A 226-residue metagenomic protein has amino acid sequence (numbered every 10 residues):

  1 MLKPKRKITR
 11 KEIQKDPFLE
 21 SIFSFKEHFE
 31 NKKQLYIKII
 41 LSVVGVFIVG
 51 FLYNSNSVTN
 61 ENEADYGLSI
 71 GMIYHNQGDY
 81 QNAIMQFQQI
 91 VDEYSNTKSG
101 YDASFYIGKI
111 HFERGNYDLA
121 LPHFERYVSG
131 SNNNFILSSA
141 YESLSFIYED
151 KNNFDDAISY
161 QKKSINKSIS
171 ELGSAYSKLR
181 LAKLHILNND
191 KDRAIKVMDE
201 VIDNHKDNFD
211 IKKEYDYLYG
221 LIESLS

Functional and structural regions predicted by a protein language model:
M1-S226: Acidic, polar-rich low-complexity tracts and alpha-helical solenoid repeat scaffolds
